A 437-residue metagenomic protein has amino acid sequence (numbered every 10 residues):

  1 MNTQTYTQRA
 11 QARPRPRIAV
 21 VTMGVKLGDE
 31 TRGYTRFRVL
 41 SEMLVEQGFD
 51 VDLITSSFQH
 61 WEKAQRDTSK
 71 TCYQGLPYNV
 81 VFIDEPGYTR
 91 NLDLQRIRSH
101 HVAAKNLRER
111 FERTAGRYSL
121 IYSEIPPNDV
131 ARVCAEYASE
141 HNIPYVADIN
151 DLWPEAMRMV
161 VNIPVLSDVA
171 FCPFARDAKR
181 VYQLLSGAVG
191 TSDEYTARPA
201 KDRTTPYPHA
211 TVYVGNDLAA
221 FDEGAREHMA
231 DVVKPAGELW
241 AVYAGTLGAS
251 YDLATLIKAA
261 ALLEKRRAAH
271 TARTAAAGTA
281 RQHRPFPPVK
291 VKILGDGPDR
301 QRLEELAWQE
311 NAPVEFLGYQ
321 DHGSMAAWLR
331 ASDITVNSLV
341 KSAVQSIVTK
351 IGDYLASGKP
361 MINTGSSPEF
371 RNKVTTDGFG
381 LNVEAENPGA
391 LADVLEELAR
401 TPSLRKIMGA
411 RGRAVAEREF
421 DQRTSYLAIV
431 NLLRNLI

Functional and structural regions predicted by a protein language model:
M1-Q74, A261-A272: N-terminal subdomain of nucleotide-sugar transferases
A12-P14, M23, G87-Q95, G116 (+2 more regions): Acceptor-binding helix/loop patch of EC 2.4 sugar-transfer enzymes, predominantly nucleotide-sugar-dependent
T55, V146, P154, D168-R226 (+2 more regions): Donor nucleotide-sugar binding/catalytic pocket of nucleotide-sugar-dependent glycosyltransferases
A230-Y251, L256-A261, K292: Conserved donor-binding/catalytic core segment of Leloir-type glycosyltransferases
Y251, D321-W328, T335-L355, I362-N372: Nucleotide-sugar-dependent
R281-K292, Q301-S324: Nucleotide-activated donor-binding/catalytic signature segment of Leloir-type glycosyltransferases, i.e., the conserved
P368-E396: Change "using UDP/GDP/dTDP sugars" to "using nucleotide sugars
E397, L404-E419: A short, well-ordered alpha-helix in the C-terminal region of glycosyltransferases
